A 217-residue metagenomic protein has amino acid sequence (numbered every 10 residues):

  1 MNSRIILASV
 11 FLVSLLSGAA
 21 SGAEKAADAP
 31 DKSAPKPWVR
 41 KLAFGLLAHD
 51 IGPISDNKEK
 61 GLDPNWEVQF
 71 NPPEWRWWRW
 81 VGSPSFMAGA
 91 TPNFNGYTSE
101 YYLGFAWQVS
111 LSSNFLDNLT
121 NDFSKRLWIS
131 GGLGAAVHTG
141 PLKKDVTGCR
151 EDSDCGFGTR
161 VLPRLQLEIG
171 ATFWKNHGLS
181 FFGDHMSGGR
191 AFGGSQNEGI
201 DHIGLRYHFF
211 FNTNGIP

Functional and structural regions predicted by a protein language model:
A8-S17: Bacterial N-terminal signal peptides
E24-R40, P72-P84, L111-W128, N176 (+1 more regions): Short loop/turn motifs that connect adjacent beta-strands in outer-membrane beta-barrel proteins
V39, E59-D63, T98-E100, L162 (+1 more regions): Membrane-spanning beta-strands of outer-membrane beta-barrel proteins
L42-A48, A88-P92, G131-V137, F181-H185 (+1 more regions): Transmembrane beta-barrel strands of outer-membrane/channel proteins
H49, R126-Q166: Outer-membrane beta-barrel translocator/channel fold
P53-K60, A90-Y102, F192-E198: Solvent-exposed loop/turn segments connecting transmembrane beta-strands in outer-membrane beta-barrel proteins
L62-P64, G199-P217: Outer-membrane beta-barrel "beta-signal"
P64-P72, L103-L111, G131-A135, L167-K175 (+1 more regions): Residues on the lipid-exposed face of transmembrane beta-strands in outer-membrane beta-barrel proteins
